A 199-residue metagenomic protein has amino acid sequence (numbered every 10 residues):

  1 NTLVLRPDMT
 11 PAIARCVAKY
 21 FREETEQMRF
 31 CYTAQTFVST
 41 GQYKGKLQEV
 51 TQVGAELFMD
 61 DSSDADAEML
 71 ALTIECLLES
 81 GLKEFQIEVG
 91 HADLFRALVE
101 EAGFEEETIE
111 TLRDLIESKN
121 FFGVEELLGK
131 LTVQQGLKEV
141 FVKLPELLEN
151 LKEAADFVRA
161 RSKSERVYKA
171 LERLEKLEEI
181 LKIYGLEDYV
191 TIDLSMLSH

Functional and structural regions predicted by a protein language model:
N1, G103-L127, V133: Acidic, His- and aromatic-enriched active-site or binding-groove loops in soluble protein domains that engage sugars
N1, V89-E101, M196-H199: Beta-rich nucleic-acid/ligand-interaction surfaces
N1-L3, K46: Polyanion/phosphate-binding surface patch
D8-K83, L127-H199: Positively charged, Gly/Ser-enriched RNA/tRNA-binding surfaces
I74, R96-E100, R113, L128: Amphipathic alpha-helical segments within well-ordered protein domains
H91, K119-N120, N150: Short, solvent-exposed helix-helix connector turns and helix-capping sites enriched in acidic/polar residues
